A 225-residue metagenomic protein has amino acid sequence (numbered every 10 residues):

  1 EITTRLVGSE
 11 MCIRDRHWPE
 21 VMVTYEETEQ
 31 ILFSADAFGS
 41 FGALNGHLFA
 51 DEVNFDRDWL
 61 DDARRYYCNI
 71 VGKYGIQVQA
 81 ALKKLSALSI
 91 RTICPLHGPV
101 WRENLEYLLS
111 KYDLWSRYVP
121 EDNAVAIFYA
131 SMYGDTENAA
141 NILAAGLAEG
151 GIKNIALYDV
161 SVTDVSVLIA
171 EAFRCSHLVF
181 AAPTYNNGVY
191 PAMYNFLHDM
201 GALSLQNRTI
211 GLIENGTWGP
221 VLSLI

Functional and structural regions predicted by a protein language model:
I2-I13: Single conserved hydrophobic/aromatic residue that forms the stacking wall/gate of nucleotide- or nucleobase-binding
R14-V21, E26: Phosphate/diphosphate-binding loops
Y25, L32, A124-F128, G211: Conserved beta-strand elements of the Class I
E27-D61, N69-E121: Divalent-metal (often Zn2+) His-rich catalytic cores of metallo-beta-lactamase-fold enzymes
L105-D113, A139, Y158-V167, V189-F196: A general structural motif
N141-A156: Short helix-loop-beta junction
T163-I225: Helix-loop-strand module that forms the ligand-binding subsite of alpha/beta enzymes
